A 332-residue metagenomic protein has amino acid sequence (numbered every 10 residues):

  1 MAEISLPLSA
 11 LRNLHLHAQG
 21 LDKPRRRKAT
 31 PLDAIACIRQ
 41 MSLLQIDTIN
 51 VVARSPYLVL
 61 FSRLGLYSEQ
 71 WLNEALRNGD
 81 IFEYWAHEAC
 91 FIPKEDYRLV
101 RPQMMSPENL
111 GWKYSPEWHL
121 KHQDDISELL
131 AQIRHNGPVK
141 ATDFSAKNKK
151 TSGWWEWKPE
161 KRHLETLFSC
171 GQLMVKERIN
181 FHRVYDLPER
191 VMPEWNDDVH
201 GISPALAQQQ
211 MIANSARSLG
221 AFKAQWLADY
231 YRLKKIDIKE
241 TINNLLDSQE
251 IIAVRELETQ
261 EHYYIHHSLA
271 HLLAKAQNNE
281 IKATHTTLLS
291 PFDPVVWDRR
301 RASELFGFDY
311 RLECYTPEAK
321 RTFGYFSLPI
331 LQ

Functional and structural regions predicted by a protein language model:
M1-Q332: Long, charged, low-complexity, helical-prone intrinsically disordered regions
